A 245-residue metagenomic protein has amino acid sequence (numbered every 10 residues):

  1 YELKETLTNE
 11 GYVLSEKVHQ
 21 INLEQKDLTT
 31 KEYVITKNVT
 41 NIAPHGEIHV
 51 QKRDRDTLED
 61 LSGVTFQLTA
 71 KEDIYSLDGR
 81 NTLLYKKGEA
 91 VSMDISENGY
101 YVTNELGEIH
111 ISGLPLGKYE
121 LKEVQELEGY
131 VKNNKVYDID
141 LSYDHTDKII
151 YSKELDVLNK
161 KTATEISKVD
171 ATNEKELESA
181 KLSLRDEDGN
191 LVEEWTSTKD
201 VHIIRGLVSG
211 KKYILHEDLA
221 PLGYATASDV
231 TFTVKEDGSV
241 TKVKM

Functional and structural regions predicted by a protein language model:
Y1-M245: Solvent-exposed loop/turn and edge beta-strand elements of beta-rich ligand-binding domains
